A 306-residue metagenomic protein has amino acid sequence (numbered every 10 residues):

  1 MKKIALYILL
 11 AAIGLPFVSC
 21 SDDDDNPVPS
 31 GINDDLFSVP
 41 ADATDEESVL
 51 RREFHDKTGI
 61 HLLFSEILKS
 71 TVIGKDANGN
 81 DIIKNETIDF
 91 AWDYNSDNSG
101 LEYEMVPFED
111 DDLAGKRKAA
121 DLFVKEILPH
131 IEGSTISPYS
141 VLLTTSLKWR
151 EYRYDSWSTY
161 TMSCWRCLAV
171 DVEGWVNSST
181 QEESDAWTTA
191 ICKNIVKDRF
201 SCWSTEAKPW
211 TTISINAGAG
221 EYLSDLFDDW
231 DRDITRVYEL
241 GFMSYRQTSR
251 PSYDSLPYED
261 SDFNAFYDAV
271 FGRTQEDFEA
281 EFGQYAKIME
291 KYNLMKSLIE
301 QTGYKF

Functional and structural regions predicted by a protein language model:
M1-A5: Positively charged n-region of N-terminal signal peptides that target proteins for export
L6-A11: Sec-dependent N-terminal signal peptides
L15-S19: C-terminal motif of bacterial Sec signal peptides marking the signal peptidase cleavage site
S21-K118, H130, E281-F306: Acidic/polar, low-complexity intrinsically disordered N-terminal segments immediately downstream of a Sec signal
V28, A217-F306: Metalloprotease/metallohydrolase-associated module, dominated by Zn2+-dependent proteases
E109-A120, S163, T180-T189: Solvent-exposed, acidic/flexible segments
L113-W165: Auxiliary, metal-adjacent structural segments of Zn-dependent hydrolase domains
L168-G218: Active-site recognition of the HExxH zinc-binding catalytic motif
